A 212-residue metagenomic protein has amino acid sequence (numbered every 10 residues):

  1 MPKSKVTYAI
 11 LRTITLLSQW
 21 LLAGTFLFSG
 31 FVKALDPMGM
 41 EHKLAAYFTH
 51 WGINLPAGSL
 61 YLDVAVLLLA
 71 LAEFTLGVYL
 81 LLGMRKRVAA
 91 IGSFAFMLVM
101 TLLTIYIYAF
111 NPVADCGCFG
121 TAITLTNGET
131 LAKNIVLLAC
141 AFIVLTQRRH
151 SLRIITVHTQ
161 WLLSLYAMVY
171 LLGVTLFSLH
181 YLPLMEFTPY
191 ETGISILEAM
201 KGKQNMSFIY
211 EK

Functional and structural regions predicted by a protein language model:
M1-T13: Short, Lys/Arg-rich, polar N-terminal cytosolic tail immediately upstream of the first transmembrane signal-anchor
R12-A34, L62-L103: Functionalized membrane-embedded alpha-helices
L35-A57: Membrane-interface interhelical connector segments
G52-L71, G128: Interfacial helix-start motif at the membrane-water boundary
L82-A89, R149-T159: Membrane-interface helix-boundary motifs at transmembrane edges
L98-S151: Membrane-embedded alpha-helical segments of integral membrane proteins
I155-M185: Internal/C-terminal transmembrane anchor helices
G173-K212: Membrane-interface segments at or immediately adjacent to transmembrane helices that form the boundary between
